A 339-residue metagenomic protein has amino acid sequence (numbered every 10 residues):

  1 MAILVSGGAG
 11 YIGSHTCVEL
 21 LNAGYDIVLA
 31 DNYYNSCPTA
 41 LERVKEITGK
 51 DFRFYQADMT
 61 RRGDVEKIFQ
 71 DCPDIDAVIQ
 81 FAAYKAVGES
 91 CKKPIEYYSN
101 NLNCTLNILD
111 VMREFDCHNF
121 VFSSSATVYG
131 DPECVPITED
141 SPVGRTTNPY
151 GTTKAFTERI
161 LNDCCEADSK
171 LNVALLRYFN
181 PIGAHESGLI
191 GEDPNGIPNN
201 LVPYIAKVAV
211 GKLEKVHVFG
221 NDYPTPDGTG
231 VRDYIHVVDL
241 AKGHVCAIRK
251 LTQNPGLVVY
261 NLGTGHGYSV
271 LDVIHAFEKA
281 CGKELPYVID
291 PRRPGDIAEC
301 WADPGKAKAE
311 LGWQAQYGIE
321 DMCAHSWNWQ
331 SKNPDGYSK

Functional and structural regions predicted by a protein language model:
M1-A184: N-terminal Rossmann-like NAD(P)+-binding domain of SDR-like oxidoreductases, especially those catalyzing
S6, S99-L102, Y150-G151, N195 (+5 more regions): Short, solvent-exposed loop/helix junctions and linker helices that flank or host conserved functional motifs
D58, I68, G130, P142-Y150 (+5 more regions): Alpha-helix initiation/capping motif
S90, S141-V143, N180-I235, N261: A conserved pocket-lining segment of Rossmann-fold NAD(P)-dependent short-chain dehydrogenase/reductase
N107, Y204, C246: Alpha-helical scaffold segments in soluble metabolic enzymes
K207-K339: C-terminal substrate-binding subdomain of Rossmann-fold SDR/epimerase-dehydratase oxidoreductases
